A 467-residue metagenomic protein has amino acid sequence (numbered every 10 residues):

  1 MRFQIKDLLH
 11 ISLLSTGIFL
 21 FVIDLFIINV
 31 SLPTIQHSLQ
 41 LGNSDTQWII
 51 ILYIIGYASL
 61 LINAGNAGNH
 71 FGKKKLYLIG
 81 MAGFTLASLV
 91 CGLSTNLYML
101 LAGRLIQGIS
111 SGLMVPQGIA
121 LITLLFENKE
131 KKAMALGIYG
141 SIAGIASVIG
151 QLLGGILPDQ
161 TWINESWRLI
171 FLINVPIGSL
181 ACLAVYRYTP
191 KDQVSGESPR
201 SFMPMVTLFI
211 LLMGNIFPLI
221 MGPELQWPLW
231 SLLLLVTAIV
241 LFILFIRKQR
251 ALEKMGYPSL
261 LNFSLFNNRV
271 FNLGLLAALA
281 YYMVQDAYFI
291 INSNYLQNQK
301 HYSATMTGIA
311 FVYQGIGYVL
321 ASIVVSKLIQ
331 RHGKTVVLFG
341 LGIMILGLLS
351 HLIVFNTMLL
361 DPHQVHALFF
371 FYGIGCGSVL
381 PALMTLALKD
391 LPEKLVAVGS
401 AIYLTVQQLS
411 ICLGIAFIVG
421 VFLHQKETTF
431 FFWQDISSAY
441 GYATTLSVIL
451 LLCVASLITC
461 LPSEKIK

Functional and structural regions predicted by a protein language model:
L9-I23, I28-V30, G256-T428, S438-E464: 12-transmembrane solute porter fold
S31-S59, M99: Extracellular/periplasmic helix-loop-helix junction of adjacent transmembrane segments in MFS-like secondary
I35-Q36, A67-G68, L153-W162, L219 (+4 more regions): Interfacial helix-cap and linker-helix signal at transmembrane-aqueous boundaries of multi-pass secondary transporters
S38-Q40, G72, L93-M99, H301 (+1 more regions): Helix-breaking motifs and short loop linkers at transmembrane-helix boundaries and internal kinks in secondary membrane
I51-G65, G112-A120, V312-V324: Central cavity-lining transmembrane alpha-helices of secondary-active solute carriers, predominantly the Major
L61-G72, P158, A321-T335: Helix-to-loop junctions at the C-terminal end of transmembrane segments in multipass secondary transporters
K74-M203: Helix-loop-helix hairpins in multi-pass membrane proteins, especially solute transporters
Q160-L276, I309-A310: Hydrophobic transmembrane-helix bundles of small-molecule transporters
